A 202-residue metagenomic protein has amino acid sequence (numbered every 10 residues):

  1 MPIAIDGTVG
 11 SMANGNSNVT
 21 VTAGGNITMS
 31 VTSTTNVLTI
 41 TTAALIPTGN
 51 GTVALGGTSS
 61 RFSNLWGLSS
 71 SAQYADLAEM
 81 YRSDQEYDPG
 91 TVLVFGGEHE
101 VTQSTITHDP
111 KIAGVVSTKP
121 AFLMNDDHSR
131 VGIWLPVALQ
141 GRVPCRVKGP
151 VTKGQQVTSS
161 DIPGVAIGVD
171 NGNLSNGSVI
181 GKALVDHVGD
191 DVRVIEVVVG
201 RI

Functional and structural regions predicted by a protein language model:
M1-Q85: Intrinsic low-complexity, repeat-rich intrinsically disordered segments enriched in small/flexible residues
S17, G24-G25, S63-I202: Extracellular receptor-binding modules and their adjoining Ser/Thr/Gly/Asp/Asn-rich linkers
